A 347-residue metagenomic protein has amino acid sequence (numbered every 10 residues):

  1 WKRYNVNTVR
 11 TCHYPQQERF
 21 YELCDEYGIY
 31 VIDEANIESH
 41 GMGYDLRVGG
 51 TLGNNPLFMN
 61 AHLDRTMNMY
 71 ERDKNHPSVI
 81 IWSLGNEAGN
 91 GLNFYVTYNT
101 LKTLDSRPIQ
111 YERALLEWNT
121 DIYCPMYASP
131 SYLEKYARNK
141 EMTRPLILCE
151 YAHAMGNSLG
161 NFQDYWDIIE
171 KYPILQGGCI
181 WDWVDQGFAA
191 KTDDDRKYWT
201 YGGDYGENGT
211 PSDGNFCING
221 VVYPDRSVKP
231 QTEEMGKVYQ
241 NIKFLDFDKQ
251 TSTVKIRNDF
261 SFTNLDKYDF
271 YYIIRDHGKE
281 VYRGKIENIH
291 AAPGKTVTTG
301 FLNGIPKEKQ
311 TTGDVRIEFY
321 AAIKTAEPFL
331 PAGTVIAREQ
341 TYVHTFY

Functional and structural regions predicted by a protein language model:
W1-K255, D259-D266, Y271-R283: Extended substrate-binding grooves/exosites of carbohydrate-active enzymes
Y268-D314, E318-A332: Intrinsically disordered, low-complexity Pro/Gly/Ser/Thr-rich segments with frequent PxxP/GP/PP motifs and embedded
A326-Y347: Short beta-strand elements
